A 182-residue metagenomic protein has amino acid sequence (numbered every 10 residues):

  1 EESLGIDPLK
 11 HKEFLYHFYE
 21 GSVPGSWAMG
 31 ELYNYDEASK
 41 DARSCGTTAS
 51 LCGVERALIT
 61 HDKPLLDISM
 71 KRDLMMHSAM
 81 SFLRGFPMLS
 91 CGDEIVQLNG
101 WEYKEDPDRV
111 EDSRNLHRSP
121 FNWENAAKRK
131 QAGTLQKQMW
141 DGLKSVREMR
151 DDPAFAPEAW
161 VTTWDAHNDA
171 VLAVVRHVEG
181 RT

Functional and structural regions predicted by a protein language model:
E1-T182: Active-site and adjacent substrate-binding regions of carbohydrate-active enzymes
